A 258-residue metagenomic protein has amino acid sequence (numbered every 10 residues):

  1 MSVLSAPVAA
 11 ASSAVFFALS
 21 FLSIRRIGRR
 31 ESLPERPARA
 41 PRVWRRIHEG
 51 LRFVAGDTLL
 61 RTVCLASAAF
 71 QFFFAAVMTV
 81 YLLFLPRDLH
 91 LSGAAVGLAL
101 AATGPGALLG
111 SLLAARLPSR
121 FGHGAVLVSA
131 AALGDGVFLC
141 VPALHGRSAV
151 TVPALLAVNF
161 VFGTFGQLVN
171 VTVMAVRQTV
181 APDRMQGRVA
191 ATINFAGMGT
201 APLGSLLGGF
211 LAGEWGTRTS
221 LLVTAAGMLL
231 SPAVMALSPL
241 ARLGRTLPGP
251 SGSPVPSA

Functional and structural regions predicted by a protein language model:
M1-A40: Cytosol/matrix-facing ends of alpha-helical transmembrane segments
S2-S5, E49-G56, F74, P86: Residues at helix-coil transition
A10, A14-F16, F21, H48 (+4 more regions): C-terminal transmembrane bundle of multi-pass solute transporters/carriers
I24-A66, S253-A258: Juxtamembrane intracellular "pre-TM" segments in multi-pass secondary transporters
E31-R39, F73, P105, F165 (+1 more regions): A general boundary/transition motif marking the beginning of the first structured unit of a protein
